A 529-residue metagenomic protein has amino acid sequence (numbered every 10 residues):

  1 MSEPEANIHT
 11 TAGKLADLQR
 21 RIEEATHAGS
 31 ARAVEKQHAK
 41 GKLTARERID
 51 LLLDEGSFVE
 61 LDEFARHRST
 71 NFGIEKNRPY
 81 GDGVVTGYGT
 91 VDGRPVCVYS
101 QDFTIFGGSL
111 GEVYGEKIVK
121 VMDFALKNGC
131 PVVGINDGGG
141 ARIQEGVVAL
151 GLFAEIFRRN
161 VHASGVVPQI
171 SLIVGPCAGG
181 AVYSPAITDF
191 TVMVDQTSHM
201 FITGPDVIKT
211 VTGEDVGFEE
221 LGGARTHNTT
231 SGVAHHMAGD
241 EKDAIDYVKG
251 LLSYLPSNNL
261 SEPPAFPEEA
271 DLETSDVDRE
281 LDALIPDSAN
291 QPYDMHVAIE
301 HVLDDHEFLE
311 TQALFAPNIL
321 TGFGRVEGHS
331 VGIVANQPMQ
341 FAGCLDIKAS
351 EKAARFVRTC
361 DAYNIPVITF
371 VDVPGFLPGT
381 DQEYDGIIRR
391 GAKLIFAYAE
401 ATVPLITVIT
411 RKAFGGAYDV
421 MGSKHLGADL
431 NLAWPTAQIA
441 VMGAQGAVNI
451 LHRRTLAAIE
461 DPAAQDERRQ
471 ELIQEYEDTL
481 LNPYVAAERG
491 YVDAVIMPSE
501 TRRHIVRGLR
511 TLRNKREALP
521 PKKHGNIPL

Functional and structural regions predicted by a protein language model:
M1-L529: Ligand-binding clefts of soluble mixed alpha/beta catalytic domains
